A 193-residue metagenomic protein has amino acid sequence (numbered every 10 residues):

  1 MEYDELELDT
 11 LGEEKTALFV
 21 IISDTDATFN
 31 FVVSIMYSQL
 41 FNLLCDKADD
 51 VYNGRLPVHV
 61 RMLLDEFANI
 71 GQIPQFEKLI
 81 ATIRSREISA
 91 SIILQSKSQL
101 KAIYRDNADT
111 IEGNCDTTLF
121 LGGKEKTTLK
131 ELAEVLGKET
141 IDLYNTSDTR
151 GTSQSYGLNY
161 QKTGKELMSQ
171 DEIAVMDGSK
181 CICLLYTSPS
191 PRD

Functional and structural regions predicted by a protein language model:
M1-I88, I103, G113, T163 (+1 more regions): P-loop NTPase motor domains
E2-D9, S96, N107, K124-E125: Poly-acidic low-complexity segments
K15-T16, K78-A81, Q99-S188, R192: P-loop NTPase motor core of the ASCE superfamily
A68, S96-S98: Acidic, glycine-rich active-site loops and adjacent beta-strand->loop/helix elements that engage anionic groups
A90-L94: Structural recognition of the conserved hydrophobic beta-strand(s) that form the central parallel beta-sheet of P-loop
